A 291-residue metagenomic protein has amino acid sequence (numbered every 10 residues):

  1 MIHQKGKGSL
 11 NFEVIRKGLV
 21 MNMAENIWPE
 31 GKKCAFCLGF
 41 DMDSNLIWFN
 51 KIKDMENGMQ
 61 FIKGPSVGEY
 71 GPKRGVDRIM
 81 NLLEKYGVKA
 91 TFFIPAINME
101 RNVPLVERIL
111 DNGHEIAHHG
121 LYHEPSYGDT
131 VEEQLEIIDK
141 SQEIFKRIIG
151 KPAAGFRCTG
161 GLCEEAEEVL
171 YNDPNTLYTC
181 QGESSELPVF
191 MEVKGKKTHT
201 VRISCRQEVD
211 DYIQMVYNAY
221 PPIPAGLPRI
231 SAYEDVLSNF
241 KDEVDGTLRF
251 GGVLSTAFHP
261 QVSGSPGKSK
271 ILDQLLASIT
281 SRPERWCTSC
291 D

Functional and structural regions predicted by a protein language model:
I2-G155, T159-E208, E234-T256, G264-D291: Catalytic alpha-helical scaffold of carbohydrate-active enzymes acting on polysaccharides/glycoconjugates
V201-G226: Glycine-rich, positively charged active-site loop/lid region within alpha/beta enzyme cores that binds and organizes
H259: Acidic/histidine-rich, metal-coordinating catalytic segments
